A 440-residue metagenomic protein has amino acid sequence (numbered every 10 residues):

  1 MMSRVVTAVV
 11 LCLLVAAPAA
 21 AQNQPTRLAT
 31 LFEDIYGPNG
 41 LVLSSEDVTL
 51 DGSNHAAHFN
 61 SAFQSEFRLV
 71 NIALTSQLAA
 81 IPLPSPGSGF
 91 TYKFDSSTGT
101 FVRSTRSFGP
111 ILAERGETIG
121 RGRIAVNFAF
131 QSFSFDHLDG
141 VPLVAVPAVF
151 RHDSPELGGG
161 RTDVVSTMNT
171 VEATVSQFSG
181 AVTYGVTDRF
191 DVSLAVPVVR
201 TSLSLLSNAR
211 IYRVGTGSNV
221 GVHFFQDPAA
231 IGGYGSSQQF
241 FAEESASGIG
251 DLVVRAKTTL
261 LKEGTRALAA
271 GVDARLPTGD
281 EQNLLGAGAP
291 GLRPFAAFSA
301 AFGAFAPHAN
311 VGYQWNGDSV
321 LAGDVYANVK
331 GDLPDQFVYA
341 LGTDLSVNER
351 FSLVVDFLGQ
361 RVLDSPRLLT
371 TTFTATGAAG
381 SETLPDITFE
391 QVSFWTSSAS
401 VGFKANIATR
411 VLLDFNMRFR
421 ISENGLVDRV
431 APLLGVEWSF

Functional and structural regions predicted by a protein language model:
V15-P18: N-terminal signal peptide c-region/cleavage motif recognized by signal peptidases
N23-G250, G323-D324, R367-L384: A subset of solvent-exposed loop/turn segments in beta-rich extracellular surface proteins, enriched in glycine
F108, E114-R115, V126-F130, G180-V186 (+10 more regions): Residues on the lipid-exposed face of transmembrane beta-strands in outer-membrane beta-barrel proteins
F108, G120-I124, T174-F178, S247-L252 (+5 more regions): Residues that define the transmembrane beta-barrel architecture of outer-membrane proteins
F130-D136, V196-S202, D251, L260 (+6 more regions): Transmembrane beta-strands of outer-membrane beta-barrel pores
F135, F190-L194, E263-A267, A304-A309 (+2 more regions): Repeated loop/turn-to-beta-strand initiation elements of outer-membrane beta-barrel proteins
L138-L143, L205-I211, A270-D273, D280-G288 (+5 more regions): Outer-membrane beta-barrel translocator domains and adjoining extracellular loop/strand segments of Gram-negative
A145-F150, T216-Q238, K330-F440: Outer membrane beta-barrel transmembrane domains
